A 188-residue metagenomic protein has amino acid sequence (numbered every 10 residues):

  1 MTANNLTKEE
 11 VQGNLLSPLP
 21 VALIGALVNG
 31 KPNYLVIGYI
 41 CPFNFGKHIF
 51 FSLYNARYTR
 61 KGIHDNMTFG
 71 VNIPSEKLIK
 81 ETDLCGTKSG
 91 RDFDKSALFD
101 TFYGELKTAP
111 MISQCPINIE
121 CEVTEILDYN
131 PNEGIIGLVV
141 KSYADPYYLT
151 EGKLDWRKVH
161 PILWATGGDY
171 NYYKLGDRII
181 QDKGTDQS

Functional and structural regions predicted by a protein language model:
M1-S188: Basic, polyanion-binding surface patches
